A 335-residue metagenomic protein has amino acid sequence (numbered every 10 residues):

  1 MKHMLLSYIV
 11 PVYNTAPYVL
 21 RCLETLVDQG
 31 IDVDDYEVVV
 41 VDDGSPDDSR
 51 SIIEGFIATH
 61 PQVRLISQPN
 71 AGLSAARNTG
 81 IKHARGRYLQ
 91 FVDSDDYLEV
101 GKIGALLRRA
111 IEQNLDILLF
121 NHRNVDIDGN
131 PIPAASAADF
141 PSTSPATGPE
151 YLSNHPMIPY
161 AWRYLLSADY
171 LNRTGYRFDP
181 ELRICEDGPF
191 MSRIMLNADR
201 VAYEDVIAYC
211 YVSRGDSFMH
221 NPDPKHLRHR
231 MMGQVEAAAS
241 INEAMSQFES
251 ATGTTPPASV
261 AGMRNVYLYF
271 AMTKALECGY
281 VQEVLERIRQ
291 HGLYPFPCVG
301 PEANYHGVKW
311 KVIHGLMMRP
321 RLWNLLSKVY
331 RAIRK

Functional and structural regions predicted by a protein language model:
T15-Q29, I52: Short, well-formed alpha-helical segments that are part of the catalytic scaffolds of diverse glycosyltransferases
T25, D42-I52, P69: A conserved acidic beta->alpha catalytic loop
D34-G44, R64-P69, S94: Short beta-strand/loop segment that forms part of the nucleotide-sugar
Q68-A84: Glycine-rich, basic loop-to-helix element that forms the pyrophosphate-binding segment of sugar-nucleotide handling
L73, S94-H229: Donor-binding/catalytic cores of nucleotide-activated saccharide and glycerol-phosphate transferases/polymerases
L89: Short aromatic/hydrophobic "clamp" motif used to bind/position activated sugar donors
I207-G215, H220-E249, Y269-Y294: Catalytic core of nucleotide-sugar-dependent glycosyltransferases
A275-K335: Membrane-interface aromatic/basic loop that binds lipid-linked glycans or pyrophosphate carriers, typified by
